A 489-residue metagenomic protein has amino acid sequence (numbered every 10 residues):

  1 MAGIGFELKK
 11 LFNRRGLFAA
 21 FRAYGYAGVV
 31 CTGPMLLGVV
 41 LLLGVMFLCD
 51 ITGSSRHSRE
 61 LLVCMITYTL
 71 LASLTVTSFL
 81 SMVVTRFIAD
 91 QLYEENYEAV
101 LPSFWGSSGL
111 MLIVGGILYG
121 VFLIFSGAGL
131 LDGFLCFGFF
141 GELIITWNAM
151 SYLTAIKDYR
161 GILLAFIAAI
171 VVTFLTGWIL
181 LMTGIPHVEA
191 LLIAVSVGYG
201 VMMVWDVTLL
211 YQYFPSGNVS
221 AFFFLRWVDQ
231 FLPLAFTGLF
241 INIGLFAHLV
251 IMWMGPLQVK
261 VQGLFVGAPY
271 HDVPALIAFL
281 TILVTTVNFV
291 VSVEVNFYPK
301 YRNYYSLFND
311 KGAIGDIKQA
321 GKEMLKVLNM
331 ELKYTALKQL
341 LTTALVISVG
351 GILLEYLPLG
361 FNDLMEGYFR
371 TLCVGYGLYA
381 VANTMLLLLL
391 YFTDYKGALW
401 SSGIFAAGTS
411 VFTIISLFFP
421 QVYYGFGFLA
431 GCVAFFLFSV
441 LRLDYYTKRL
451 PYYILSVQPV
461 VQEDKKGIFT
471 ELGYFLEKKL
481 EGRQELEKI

Functional and structural regions predicted by a protein language model:
M1-L41, E60-L61, L225-L234, I454-I489: N-terminal membrane topogenesis motif
A20-L36, L163, T208, S220-A247 (+2 more regions): Hydrophobic faces of transmembrane alpha-helices in multi-pass small-molecule transporters and flippases across diverse
V63-A89, N242, F246, L276-K300: Small-residue-rich midsections of specific transmembrane alpha-helices
T67-A72, S108-L112, V121-L153, T342 (+2 more regions): Alpha-helical transmembrane segments of multi-pass membrane proteins
E94-S103, D272-Y356: Specific pore-lining/lateral-gate transmembrane helices of multi-pass inner-membrane transport and insertion machines
L153-I179, L389-V411: Alpha-helical transmembrane segments of multi-pass membrane transporters/permeases
A165-Y211, V422-D444: Hydrophobic alpha-helical transmembrane segments
A194-G198, M202-E294: Transmembrane helical elements of multi-pass membrane transporters/channels
